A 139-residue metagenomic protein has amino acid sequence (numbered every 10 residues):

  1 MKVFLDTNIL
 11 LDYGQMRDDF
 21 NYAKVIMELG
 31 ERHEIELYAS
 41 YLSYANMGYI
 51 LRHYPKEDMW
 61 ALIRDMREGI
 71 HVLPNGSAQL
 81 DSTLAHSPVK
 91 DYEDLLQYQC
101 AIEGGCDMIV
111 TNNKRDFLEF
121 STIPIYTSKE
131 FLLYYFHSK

Functional and structural regions predicted by a protein language model:
M1-Y38, H53-E57, A61, E119 (+1 more regions): Short, well-structured N-terminal submotif of metal-dependent ribonuclease cores
K2, V25, I102-K139: Acidic, PIN/NYN-like endoribonuclease modules and their adjacent C-terminal/linker elements
L5, A39, N75, N112 (+1 more regions): A conserved hydrophobic position in a structured secondary element of the catalytic/binding core that shapes
T7, Y41, D94-Y98: Conserved glycosyltransferase catalytic-site signature
N8-I9, L42, R115, E130: Alpha-helix/helix-capping structural signal
I9-L11, Y49, C100, D116: Short histidine/acidic/glycine/proline-rich micro-motifs that form metal- and phosphate-coordinating active-site loops
F20, K24-M27, E34, Y41-P88: Active-site-proximal, substrate-binding regions of enzyme catalytic domains and RNA-binding/basic surfaces
V72-R115: Active-site neighborhoods of divalent-metal-dependent phosphate/nucleic-acid chemistry enzymes
